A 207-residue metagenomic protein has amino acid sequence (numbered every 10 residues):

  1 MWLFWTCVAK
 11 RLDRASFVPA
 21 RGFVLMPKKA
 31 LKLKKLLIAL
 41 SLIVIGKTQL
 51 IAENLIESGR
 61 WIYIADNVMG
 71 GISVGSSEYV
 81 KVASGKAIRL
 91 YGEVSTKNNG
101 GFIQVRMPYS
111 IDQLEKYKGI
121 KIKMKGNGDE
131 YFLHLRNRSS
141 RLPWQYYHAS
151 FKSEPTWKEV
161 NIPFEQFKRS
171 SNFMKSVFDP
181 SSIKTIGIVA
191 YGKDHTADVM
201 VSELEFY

Functional and structural regions predicted by a protein language model:
W2-V8, T48-Y207: Beta-rich carbohydrate-recognition modules and glycan-binding surfaces
V8-A9, D13-A20, V24, A30: Acidic, Ala/Val/Gly-enriched low-complexity intrinsically disordered segments
F17-A20, S41, I188: Extended rod-forming repeat segments used as scaffolds/tethers
K28-L37: Bacterial N-terminal signal peptides that target proteins for export
L33-K34, G46-T48: Residue-level micro-sites within transmembrane alpha helices that shape and flank functional polar/acidic positions
L36-V44: Sec-dependent N-terminal signal peptides
